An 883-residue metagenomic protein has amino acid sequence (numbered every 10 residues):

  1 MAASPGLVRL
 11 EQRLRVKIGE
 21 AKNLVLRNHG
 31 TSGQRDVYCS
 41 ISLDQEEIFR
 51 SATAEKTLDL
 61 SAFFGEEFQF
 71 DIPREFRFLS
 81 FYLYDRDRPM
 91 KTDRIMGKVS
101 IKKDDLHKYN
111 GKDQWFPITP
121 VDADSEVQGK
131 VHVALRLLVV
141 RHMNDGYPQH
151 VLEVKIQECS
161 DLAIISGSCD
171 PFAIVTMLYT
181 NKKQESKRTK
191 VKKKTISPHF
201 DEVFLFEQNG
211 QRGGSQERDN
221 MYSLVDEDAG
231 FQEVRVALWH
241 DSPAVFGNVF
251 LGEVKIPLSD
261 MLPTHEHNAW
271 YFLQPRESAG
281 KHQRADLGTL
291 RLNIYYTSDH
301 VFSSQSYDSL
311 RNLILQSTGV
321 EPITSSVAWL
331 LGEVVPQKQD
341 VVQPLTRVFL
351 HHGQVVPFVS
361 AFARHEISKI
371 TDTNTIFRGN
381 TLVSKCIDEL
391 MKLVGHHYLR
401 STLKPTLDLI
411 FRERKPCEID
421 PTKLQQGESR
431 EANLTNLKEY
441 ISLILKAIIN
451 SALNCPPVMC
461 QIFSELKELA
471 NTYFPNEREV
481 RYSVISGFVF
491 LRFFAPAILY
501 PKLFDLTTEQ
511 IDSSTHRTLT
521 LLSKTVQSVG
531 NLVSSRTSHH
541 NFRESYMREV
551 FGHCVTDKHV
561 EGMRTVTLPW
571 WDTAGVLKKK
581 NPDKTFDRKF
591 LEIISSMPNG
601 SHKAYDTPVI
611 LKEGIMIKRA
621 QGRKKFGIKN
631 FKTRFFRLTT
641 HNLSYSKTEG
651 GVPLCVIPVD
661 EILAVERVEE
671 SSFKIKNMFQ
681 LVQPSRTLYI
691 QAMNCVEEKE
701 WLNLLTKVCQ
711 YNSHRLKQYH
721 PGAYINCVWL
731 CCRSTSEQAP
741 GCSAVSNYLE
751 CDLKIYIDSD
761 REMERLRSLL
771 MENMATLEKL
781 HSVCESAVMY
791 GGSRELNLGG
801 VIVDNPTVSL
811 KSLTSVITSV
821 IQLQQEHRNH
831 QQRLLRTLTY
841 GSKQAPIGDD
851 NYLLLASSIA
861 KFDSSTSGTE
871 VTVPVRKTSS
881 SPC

Functional and structural regions predicted by a protein language model:
M1-V37, F70-E75, V131-F172, S223-D228 (+5 more regions): C2/C2-like lipid-binding beta-sandwich modules
A3-K17, S40-F49, R141-E153, I174-S186 (+3 more regions): Disordered, polybasic Ser/Thr-rich segments at the N-terminal boundary of pleckstrin homology
Q12-D59, D87-R88, V151-S197, V355-P357: Calcium-regulated, polybasic anionic-phospholipid
V16, C39-E46, A62-I101, V154 (+7 more regions): Eukaryotic beta-sheet cores, primarily in C2 and C2-like/PH beta-sandwich modules
G30-T31, R35-I41, F68-F70, G167-V175 (+6 more regions): Polybasic phosphoinositide-binding surfaces of eukaryotic membrane-targeting domains
I41, D93, I101-D113, I256-A269 (+4 more regions): Pleckstrin homology
S51-Q69, S80-A134, K190-K192, L224 (+3 more regions): C2 and C2-like phospholipid-binding beta-sandwich domains
T119-D122, D228-E233, L238-S242, G247-V249 (+5 more regions): Extended alpha-helical scaffold/tether regions of large eukaryotic proteins that assemble membrane-trafficking
